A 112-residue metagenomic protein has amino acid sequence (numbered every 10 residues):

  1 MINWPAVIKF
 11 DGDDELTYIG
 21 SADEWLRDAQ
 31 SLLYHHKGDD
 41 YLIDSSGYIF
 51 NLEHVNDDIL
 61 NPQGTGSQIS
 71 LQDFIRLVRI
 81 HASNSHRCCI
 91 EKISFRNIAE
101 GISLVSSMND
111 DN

Functional and structural regions predicted by a protein language model:
M1-S21: Short, extreme N-terminal segment that most often corresponds to the first beta-strand
E15-D44: Short, flexible N-terminal segments of the mature chain
H36-N112: Low-complexity intrinsically disordered segments
